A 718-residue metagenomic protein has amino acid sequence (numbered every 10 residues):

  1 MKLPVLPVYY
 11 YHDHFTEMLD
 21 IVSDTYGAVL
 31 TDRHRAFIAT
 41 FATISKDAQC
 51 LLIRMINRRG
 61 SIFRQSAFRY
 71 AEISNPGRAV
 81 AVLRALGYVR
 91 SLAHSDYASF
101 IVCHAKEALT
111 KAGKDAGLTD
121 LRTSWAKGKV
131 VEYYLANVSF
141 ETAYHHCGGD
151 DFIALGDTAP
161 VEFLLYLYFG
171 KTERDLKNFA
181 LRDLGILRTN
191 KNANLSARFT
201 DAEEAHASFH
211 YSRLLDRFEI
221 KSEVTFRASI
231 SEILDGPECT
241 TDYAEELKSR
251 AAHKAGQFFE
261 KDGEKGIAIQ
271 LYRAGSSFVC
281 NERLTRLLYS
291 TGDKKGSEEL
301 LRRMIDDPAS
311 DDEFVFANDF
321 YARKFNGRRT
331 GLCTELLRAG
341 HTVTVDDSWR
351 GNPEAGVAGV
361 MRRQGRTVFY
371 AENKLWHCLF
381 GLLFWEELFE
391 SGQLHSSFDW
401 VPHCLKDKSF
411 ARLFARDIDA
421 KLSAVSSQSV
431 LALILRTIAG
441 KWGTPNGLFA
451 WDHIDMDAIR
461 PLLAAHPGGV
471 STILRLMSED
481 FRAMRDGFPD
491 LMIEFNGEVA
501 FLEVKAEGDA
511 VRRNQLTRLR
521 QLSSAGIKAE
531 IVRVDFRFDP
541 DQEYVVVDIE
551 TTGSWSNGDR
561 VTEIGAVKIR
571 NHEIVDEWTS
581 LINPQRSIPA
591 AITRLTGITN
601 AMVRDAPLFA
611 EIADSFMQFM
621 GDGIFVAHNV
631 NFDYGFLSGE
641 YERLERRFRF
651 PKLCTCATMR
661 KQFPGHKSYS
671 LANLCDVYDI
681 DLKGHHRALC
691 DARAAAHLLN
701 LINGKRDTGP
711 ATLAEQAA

Functional and structural regions predicted by a protein language model:
K2-I38, A42-C50, R54-F259, I269 (+3 more regions): N-terminal alpha-helical interaction modules that lie
R59-F63, A67, S478, R485 (+1 more regions): Short beta-strand-loop-alpha-helix junction that forms the active-site gateway of nucleic-acid-processing nucleases
K254, F258, N281-S290, V315-R323: "A position-specific structural signal for the A-helix of alpha-solenoid helical repeats
S276-S277, D293-D312: TPR/TPR-like (Sel1-like) alpha-helical repeat modules
L462-I473, D490-G508, L522: Conserved catalytic cores of phosphodiester-cleaving nucleases, focusing on short active-site segments
E498-R533, S587-I588, C654: Basic, amphipathic alpha-helical patches used to engage nucleic acids or provide basic targeting signals, exemplified
V534-F650, P664-H686: Conserved non-catalytic scaffold segment of RNase H-like nuclease domains
V677, A696-A718: Acidic two-metal-ion nuclease catalytic site recognized across multiple nuclease folds, prominently DnaQ/RNase D-T
